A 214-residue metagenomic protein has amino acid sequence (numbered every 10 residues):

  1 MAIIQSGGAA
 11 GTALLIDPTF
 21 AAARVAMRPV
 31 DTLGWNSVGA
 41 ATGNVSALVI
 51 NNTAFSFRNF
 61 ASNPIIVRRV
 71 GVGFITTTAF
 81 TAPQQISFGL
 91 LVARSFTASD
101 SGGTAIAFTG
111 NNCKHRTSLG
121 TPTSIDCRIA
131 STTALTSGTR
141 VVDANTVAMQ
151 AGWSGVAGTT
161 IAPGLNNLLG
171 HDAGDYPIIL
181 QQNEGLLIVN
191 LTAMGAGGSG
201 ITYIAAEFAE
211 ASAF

Functional and structural regions predicted by a protein language model:
M1, G43, P163-N166: Intrinsically disordered, low-complexity segments enriched in polar/charged residues with Gly/Pro, especially when
M1, P18-A21, G103, T121 (+1 more regions): Intrinsic-disorder/low-complexity loop/linker signature
M1-T19, F214: Short, intrinsically disordered N-terminal pre-domain segments
A13, G43, A98, T133-A134 (+1 more regions): N-terminal compositionally biased, intrinsically disordered segments and leader/signal-like regions
P18, A26-T32, V49-T53, N145-M149 (+1 more regions): A broad, low-specificity signal for short, low-complexity segments enriched in glycine/proline and polar/charged
R24-A54, N59-R68, G73-N111, I179-G185 (+1 more regions): C-terminal interaction-tip segments
K114-I178: Extended, solvent-exposed segments with strong compositional bias
